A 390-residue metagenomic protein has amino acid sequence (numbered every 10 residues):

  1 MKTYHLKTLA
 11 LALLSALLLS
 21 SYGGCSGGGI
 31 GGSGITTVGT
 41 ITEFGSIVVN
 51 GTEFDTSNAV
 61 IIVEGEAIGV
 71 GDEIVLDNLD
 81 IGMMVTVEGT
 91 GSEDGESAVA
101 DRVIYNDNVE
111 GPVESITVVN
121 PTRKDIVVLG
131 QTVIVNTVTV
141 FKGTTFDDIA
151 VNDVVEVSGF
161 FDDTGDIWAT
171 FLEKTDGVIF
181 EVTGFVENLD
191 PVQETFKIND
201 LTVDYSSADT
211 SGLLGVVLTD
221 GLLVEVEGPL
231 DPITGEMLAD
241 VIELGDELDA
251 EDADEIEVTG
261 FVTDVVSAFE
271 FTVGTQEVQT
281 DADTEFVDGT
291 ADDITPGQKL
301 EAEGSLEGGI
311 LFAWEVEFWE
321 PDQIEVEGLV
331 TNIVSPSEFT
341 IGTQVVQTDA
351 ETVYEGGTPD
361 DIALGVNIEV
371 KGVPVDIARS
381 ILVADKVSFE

Functional and structural regions predicted by a protein language model:
K2-A10: Bacterial N-terminal signal peptides that target proteins for export
A10-S20: Bacterial N-terminal signal peptides
L18-E390: Short, flexible, surface-exposed loop segments at domain boundaries
